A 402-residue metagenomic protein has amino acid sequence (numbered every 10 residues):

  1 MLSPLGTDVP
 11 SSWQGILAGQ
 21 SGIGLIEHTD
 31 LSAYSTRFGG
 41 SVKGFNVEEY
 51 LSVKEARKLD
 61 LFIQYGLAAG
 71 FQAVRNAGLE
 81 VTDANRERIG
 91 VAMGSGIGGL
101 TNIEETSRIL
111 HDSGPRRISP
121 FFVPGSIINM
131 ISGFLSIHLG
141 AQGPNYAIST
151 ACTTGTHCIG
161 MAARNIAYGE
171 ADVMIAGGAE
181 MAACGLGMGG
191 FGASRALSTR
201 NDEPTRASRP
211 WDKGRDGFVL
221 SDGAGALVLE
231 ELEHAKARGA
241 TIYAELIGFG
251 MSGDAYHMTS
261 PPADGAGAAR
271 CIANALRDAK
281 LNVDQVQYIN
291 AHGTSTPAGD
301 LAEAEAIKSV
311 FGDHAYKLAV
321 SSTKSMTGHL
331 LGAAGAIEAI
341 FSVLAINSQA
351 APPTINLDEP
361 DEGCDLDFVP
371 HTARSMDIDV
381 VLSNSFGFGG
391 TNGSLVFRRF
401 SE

Functional and structural regions predicted by a protein language model:
M1-E55, E233-Y243, I340-T354, R398-E402: ACP-dependent fatty acid/polyketide chain-elongation machinery
I16, G70, V91, L135 (+9 more regions): Conserved small-residue
Q20-G24, D202-A279, Y288, E402: Condensing-enzyme catalytic core mediating Claisen C-C bond formation in acyl metabolism
G24-A68, V74, I97-M161, E170 (+2 more regions): Conserved catalytic cysteine-centered active-site region of acyl-thioester-dependent Claisen-condensing enzymes
L31-S41, G98-N102, A182-S208, G250-R270 (+3 more regions): Active-site-adjacent elements of ketosynthase-type condensing enzymes
G66-A77, I131, C158, E230-L232 (+5 more regions): Short, well-ordered amphipathic alpha-helical segments that serve as non-catalytic structural scaffolds within diverse
V81-R86, A279-Q285, A315-Y316, D365-E402: Flexible, low-complexity linker/loop segments at domain and module junctions
D112-S119, G160, R164, Y168 (+4 more regions): Glycine-/small-residue-rich "gating" segment that lines the acyl/pantetheine channel and substrate pocket
